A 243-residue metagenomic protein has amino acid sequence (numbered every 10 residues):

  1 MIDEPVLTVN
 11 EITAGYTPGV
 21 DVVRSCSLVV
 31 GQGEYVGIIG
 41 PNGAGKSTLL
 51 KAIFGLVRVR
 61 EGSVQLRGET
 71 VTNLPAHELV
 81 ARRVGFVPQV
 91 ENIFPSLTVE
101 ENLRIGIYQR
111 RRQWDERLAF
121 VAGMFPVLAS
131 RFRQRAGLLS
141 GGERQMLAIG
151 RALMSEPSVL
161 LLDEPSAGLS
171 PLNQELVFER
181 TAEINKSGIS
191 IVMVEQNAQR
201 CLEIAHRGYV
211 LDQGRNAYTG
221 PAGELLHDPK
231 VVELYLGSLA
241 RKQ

Functional and structural regions predicted by a protein language model:
I39-P41: The feature captures the beta-strand-to-loop junction immediately N-terminal to the Walker
F54: Helix-to-loop junction immediately C-terminal to a conserved catalytic motif
G62-V71, R82, W114-G123, G220: Conserved ABC transporter NBD signature motif
L97, L139, A152-L153: ABC ATPase signature
R135-L139, E143: Conserved ABC ATPase signature
M154-S158: A short, proline-enriched helix->beta-strand linker immediately N-terminal to the Walker B motif in ABC-type P-loop
L160-E164: Catalytic Walker B motif of ABC-type/P-loop ATPase nucleotide-binding domains
